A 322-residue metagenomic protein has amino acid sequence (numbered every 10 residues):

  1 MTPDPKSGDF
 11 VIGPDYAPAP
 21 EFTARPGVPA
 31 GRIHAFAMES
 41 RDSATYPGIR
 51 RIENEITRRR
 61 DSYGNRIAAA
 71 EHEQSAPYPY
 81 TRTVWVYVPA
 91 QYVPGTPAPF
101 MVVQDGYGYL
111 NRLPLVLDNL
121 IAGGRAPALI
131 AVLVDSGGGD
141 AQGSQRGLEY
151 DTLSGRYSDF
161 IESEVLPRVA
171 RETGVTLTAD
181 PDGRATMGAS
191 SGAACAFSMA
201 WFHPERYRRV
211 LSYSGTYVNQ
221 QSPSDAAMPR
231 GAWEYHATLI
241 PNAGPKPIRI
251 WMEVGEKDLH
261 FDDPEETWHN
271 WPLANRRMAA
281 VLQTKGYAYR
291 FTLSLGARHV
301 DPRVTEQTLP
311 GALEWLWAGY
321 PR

Functional and structural regions predicted by a protein language model:
M1-R322: Non-catalytic cap/lid and distal C-terminal segments of serine-dependent acyl enzymes
